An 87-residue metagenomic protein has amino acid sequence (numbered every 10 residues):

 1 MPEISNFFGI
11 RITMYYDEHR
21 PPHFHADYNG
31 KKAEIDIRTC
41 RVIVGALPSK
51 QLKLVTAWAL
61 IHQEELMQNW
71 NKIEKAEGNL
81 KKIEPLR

Functional and structural regions predicted by a protein language model:
M1-P22: Short, charged/polar N-terminal "headpieces" of proteins
E3, A33, I43, A76-K82: Glycine-rich, flexible loop/turn motifs
Y15-S49: A short, structured beta-strand/loop element
K53: A short mixed-secondary-structure module that forms the rim of ligand-binding clefts
T56-R87: C-terminal structural segments of small proteins and small subunits
